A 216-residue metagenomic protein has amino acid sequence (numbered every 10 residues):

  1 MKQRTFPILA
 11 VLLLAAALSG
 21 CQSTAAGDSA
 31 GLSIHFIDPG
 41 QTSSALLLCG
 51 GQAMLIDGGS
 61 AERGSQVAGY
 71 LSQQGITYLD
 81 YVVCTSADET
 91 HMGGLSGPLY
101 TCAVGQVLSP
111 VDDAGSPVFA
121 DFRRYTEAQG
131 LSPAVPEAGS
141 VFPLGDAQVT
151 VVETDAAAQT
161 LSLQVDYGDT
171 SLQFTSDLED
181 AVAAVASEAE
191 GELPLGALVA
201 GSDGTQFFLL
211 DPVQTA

Functional and structural regions predicted by a protein language model:
K2-Q3, P7, A15-A216: Non-globular, low-confidence helical/coil segments that flank catalytic cores
